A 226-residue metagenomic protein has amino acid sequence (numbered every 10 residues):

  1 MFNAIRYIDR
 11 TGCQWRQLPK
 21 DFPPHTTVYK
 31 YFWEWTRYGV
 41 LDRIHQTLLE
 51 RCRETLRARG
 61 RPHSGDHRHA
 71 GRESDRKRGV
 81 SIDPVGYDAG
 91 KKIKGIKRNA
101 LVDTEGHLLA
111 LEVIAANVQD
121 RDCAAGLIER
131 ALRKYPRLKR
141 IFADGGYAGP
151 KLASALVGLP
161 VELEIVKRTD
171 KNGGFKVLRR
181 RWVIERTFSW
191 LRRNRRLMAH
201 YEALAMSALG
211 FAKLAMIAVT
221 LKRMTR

Functional and structural regions predicted by a protein language model:
M1-R226: Short alpha-helical elements
